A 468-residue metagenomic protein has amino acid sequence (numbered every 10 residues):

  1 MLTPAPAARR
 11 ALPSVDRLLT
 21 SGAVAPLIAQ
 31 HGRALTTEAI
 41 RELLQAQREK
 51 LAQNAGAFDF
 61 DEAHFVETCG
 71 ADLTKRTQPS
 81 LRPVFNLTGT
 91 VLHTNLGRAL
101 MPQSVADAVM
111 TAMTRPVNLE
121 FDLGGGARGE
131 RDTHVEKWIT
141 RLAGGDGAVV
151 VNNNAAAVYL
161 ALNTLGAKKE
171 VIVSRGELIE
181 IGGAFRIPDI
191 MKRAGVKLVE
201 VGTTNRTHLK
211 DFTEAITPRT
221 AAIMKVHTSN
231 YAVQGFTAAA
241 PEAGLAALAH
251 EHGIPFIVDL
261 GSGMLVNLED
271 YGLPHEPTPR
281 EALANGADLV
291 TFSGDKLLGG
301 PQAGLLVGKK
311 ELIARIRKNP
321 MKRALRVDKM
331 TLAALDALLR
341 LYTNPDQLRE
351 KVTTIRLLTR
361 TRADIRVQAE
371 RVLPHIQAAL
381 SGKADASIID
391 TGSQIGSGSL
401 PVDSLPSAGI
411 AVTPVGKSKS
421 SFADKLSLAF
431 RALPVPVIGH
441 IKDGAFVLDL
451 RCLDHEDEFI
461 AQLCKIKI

Functional and structural regions predicted by a protein language model:
M1-T74: Long amphipathic alpha-helical segments
L12-P13, F85-G89, L298-P301, L405 (+1 more regions): Short Gly/Ser/Thr- and Asp/Glu-enriched loop/turn motifs at secondary-structure junctions
I40, Q45, L87-T88, R98-G124: Glycine-rich phosphate-binding segment of PLP-dependent enzymes
N54-M101, V105-A108: Long amphipathic N-terminal alpha/beta scaffold segment
P102-Q103, D107, P414-I468: PLP-dependent enzyme catalytic core of the Aspartate aminotransferase-like
G126-R340: Conserved PLP-enzyme active-site core in the AAT-like
T331-L332, D336-G396: Conserved PLP-dependent catalytic core of the aminotransferase class-I/II
H375-D443: Catalytic-core signal marking the mid-to-C-terminal active-site face
